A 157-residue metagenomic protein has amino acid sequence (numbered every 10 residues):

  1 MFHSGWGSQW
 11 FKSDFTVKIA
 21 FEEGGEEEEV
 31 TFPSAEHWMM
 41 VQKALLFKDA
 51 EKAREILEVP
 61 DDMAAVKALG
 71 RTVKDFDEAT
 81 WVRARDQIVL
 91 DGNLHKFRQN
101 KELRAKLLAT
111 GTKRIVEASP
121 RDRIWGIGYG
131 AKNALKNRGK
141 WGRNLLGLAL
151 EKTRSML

Functional and structural regions predicted by a protein language model:
M1-L157: Charged, low-complexity intrinsically disordered segments
